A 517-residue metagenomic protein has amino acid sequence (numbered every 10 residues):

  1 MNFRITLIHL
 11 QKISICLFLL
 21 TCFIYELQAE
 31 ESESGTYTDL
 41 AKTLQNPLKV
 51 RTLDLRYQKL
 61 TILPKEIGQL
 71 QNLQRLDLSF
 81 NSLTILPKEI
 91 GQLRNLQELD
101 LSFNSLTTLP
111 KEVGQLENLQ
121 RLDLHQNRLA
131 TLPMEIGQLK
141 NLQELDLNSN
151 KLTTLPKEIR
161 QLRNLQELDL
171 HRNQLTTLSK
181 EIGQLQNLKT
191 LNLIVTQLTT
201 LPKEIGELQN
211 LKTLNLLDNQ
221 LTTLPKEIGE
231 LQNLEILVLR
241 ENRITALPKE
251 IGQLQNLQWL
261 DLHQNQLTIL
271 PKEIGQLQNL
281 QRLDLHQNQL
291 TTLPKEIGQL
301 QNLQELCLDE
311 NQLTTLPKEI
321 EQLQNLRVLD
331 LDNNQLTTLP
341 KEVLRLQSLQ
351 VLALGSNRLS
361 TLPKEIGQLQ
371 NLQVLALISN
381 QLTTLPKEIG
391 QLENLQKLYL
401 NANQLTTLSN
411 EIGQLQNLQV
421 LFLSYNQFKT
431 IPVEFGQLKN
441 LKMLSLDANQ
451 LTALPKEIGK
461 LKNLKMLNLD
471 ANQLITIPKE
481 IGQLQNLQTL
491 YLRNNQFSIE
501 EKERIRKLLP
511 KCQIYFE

Functional and structural regions predicted by a protein language model:
M1-L63, Q69, N494-E517: N-terminal capping/linker segments that flank leucine-rich repeat
F3, F18, F23, Y57 (+7 more regions): Aromatic (phenylalanine/tyrosine) cluster motif
R4, R75, R94, R121 (+8 more regions): Basic polycationic patches enriched in arginine
A41, L63-E66, L86-K88, L109-K111 (+17 more regions): The feature encodes a structural signal of leucine-rich repeats
P47, G68-L73, G91-L96, G114-L119 (+17 more regions): Leucine-rich repeat
R51-L55, L76-L78, L99-L101, L122-L124 (+17 more regions): Conserved hydrophobic beta-strand positions in leucine-rich repeat
E434-S498: Ankyrin-repeat and related helical/solenoid repeat scaffolds used for protein-protein interactions
